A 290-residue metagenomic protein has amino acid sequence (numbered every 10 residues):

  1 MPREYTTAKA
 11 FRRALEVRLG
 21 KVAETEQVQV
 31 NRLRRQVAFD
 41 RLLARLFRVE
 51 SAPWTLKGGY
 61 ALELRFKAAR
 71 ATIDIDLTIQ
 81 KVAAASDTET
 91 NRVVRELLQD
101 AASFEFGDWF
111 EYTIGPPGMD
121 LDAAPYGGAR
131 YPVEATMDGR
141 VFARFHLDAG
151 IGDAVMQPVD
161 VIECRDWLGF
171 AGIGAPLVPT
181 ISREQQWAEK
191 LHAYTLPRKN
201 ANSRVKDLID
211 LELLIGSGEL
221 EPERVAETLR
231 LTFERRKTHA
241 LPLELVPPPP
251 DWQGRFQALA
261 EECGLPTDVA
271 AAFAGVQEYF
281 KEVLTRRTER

Functional and structural regions predicted by a protein language model:
M1-W54, E63-A71, I75, I79-R290: Structured mid-to-C-terminal alpha-helical surface segments
